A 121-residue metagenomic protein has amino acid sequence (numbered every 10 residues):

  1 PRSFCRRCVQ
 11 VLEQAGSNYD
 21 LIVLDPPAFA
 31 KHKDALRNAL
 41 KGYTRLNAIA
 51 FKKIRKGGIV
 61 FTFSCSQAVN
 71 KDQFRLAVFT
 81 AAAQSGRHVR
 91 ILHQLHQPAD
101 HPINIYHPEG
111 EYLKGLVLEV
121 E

Functional and structural regions predicted by a protein language model:
P1-V23: S-adenosyl-L-methionine
R6, I22-P27, H32, F63 (+1 more regions): Generic beta-strand/beta-sheet core signal
V9-G16, L40, T44-F51, R75-F79 (+1 more regions): Generic hydrophobic alpha-helical scaffold/packing signal
L12-G16, H32-A35, Q73, N104: Short, well-ordered secondary-structure micro-motifs
Y19-I49: Mobile active-site "lid"/loop adjacent to the S-adenosyl-L-methionine
R45, I59-E121: C-terminal catalytic and target-recognition region of SAM-dependent MTase-like enzymes, primarily methyltransferases
I54-K56: Helix-to-beta-strand junctions that scaffold the AdoMet/dcAdoMet cofactor pocket in Class I SAM-dependent enzymes
